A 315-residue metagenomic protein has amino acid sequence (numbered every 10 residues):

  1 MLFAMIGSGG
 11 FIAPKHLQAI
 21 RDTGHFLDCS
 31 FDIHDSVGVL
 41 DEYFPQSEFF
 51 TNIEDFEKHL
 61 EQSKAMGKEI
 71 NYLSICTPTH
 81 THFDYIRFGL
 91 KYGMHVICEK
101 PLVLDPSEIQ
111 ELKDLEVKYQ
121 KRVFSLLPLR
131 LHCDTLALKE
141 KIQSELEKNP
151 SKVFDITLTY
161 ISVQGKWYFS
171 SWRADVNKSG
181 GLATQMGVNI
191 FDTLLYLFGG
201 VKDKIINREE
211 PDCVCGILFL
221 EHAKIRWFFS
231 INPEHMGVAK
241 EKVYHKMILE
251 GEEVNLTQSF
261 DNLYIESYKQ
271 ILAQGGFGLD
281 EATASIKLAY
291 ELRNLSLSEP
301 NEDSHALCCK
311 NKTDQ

Functional and structural regions predicted by a protein language model:
M1-Q46: N-terminal Rossmann-like dinucleotide-binding module
I6-G7, F31, C76, L126 (+1 more regions): Short hydrophobic segments within beta-strands
F49-K113: Beta-loop-alpha module in the N-terminal Rossmann-like domain of NAD(P)-dependent dehydrogenases, especially those
L60-A65, Y72-S74, Q270-Q315: C-terminal helix-rich "cap/oligomerization" subdomain common to oxidoreductases
H80, V103-K166: A contiguous active-site-proximal alpha/beta segment in oxidoreductase catalytic domains
K166-H235, D280-K287, C308-C309: Rossmann-like dinucleotide-binding domain that binds NAD(P)(H)
G216, K242-G251: Short polybasic amphipathic segments
